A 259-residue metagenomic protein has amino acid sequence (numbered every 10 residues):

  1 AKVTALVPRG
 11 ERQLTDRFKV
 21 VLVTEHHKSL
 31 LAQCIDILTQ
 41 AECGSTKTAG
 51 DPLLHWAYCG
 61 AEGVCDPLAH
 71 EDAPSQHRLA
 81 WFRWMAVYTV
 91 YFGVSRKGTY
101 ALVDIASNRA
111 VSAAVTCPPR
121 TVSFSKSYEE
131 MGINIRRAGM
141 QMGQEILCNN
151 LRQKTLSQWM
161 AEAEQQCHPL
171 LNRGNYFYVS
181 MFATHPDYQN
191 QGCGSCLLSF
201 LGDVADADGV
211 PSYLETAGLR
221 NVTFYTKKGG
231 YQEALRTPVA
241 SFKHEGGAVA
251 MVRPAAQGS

Functional and structural regions predicted by a protein language model:
K2-D36, Q40, G44-T48: Conserved N-terminal entry element of GNAT/NAT acetyltransferase domains
I35-R78: Helix-loop element at the rim of GNAT/NAT acetyltransferase active sites that forms part of the acceptor-substrate
A73-V103, T121, G174-Y178: A short helix-loop-beta-strand connector motif used in the catalytic cores of GNAT acetyltransferases and, in some
R96, I105, A110-A183, A240-E245: Conserved acyl-donor/pantetheine-binding loop and adjacent beta-alpha core of acyl/acetyltransferases and related
N175-F177, V204-A217: Conserved GNAT acetyl-CoA-binding A-motif
S180-Q189, Y213-T223, A240-H244, V252-P254: Conserved beta-strand-loop-alpha-helix junction that forms the acyl-donor binding cleft
M181-T184, N190-D203: Conserved acetyl-CoA-binding loop-helix of GNAT-fold acetyltransferases
S195, A207-G209, G218-V239: Conserved active-site alpha-helix within GNAT-family acetyltransferase domains
